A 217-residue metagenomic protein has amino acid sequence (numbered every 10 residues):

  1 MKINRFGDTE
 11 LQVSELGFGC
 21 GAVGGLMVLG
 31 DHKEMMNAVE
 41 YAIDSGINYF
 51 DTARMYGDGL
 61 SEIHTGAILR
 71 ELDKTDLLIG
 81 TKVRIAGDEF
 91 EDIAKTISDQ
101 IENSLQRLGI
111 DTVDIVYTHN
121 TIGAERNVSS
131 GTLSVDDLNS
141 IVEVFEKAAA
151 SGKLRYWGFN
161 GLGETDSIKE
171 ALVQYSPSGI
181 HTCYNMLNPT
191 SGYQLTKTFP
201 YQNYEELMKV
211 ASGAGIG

Functional and structural regions predicted by a protein language model:
M1-L77, N185: N-terminal binding-site loop/beta-alpha segment at the start of enzyme catalytic domains that lines or forms
G7-Q12, D44, G66-L78, L105-D111 (+3 more regions): Acidic (Asp/Glu)-rich catalytic clusters
V13-G17, N48-Y49, D76-K82, T112-Y117 (+3 more regions): Structural preference for beta-strand elements that scaffold enzyme active sites
G21-K33, V83-T96, S129-S130: Active-site mouth loops of central-metabolism enzymes
G21-V23, A53-M55, K82-A86, T118-T121 (+2 more regions): Active-site beta-loop-alpha junctions enriched in small/polar residues
L29-A42, D92-R107, G163-A171: Short, acidic/polar
L105-G131: Active-site groove signature of glycoside hydrolases
T121-G217: Beta/alpha (TIM)-barrel catalytic core signal, keyed to glycine-rich beta->alpha loops juxtaposed to Asp/Glu that bind
